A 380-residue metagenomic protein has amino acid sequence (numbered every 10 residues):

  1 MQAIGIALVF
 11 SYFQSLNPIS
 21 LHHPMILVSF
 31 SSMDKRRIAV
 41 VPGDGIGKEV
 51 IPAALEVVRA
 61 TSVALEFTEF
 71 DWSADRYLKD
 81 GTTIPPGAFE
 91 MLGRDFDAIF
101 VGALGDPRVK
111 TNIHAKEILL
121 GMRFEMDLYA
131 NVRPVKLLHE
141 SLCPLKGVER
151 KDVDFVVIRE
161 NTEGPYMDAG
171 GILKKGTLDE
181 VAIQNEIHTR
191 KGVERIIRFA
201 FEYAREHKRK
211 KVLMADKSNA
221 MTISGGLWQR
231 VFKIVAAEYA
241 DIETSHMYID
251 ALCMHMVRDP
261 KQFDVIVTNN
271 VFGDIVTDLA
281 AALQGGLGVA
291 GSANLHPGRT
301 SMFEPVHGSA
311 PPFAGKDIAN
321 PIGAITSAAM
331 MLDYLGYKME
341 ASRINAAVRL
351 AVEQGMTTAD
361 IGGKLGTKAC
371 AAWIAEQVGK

Functional and structural regions predicted by a protein language model:
R37-G43, I99-G105, V212-S218, T326-D333: Short glycine-rich or small-residue beta-strand-to-loop segments that form or flank ligand, phosphate, metal/Fe-S
A39-E56, A60, T177-D250: Glycine-rich phosphate/diphosphate-binding loop of Rossmann-like nucleotide-binding domains
D44-G47, D97, I158, A200 (+5 more regions): Buried hydrophobic positions in well-ordered alpha/beta secondary-structure cores of metabolic enzymes
A54, V58, F232, A324-L332 (+1 more regions): Buried hydrophobic packing segments
L65-G87, M254-M256: N-terminal beta-loop-helix "entrance" segment that forms/cooperates in small-molecule cofactor or anionic ligand
L78, V132-R133, H255-M356: Glycine-rich phosphate/nucleotide-binding loop
L78-I183, V271-G273: N-terminal glycine-rich phosphate/adenylate-binding segment common to multiple enzyme folds
D168-M214, S218-M221, K338, R343 (+1 more regions): Glycine-rich phosphate/pyrophosphate-binding loop and the adjoining helix
